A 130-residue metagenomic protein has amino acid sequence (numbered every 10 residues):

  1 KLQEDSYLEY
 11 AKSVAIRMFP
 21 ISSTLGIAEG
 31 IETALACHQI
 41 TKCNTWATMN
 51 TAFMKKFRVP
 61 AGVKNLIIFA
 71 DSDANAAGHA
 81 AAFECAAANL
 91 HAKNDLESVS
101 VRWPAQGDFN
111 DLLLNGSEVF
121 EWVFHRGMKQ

Functional and structural regions predicted by a protein language model:
K1-A61: Phosphate-handling DNA/RNA-contact segment within nucleic-acid enzymes
L25-I27, V59, V63-A74, A80-Q130: Replication-associated primase and helicase/ATPase modules
A34, N75-A76: Internal amphipathic alpha-helical segments of the cytochrome P450 catalytic fold
